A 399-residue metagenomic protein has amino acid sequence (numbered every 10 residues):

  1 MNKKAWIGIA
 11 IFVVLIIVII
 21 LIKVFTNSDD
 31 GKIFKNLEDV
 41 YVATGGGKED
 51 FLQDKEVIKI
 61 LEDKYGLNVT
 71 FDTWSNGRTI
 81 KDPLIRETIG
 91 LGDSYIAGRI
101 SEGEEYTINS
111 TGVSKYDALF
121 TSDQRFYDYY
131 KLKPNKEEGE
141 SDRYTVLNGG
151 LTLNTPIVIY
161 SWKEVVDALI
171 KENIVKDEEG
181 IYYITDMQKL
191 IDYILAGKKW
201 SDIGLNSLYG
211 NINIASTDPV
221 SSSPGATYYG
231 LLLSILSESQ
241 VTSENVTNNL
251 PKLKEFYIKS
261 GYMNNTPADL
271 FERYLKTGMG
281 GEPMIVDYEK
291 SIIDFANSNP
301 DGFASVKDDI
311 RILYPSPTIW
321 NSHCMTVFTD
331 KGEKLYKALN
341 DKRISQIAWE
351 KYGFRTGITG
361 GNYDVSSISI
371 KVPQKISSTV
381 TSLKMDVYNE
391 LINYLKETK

Functional and structural regions predicted by a protein language model:
N2-K23, I33-F34, F328-K399: Extracellular/periplasmic juxtamembrane helices and adjacent flexible linkers that interface with membrane partners
I22-K133, Y144-T145, Y274, Y288 (+1 more regions): Early extracytoplasmic/lumenal segment of secretory-pathway proteins
L37, G66, V113-K115, T145-L147 (+5 more regions): Extracytoplasmic
D82, T227-R311: Ligand-binding pocket segment of bilobal, Venus flytrap-like solute-binding proteins
N135-V220: A conserved helix-loop-strand patch within extracytoplasmic ligand-binding domains of the periplasmic binding
D142-T152, G302-T318: Short beta-strand->loop
V158-V165, D218, W320-L335, I347-E350: A bilobed periplasmic-binding-protein/Venus flytrap-type ligand-binding module shared by bacterial periplasmic
V165-I170, S237-T242, D330-K334: Short helix-loop capping/hinge motifs at secondary-structure junctions, enriched in acidic/polar residues
